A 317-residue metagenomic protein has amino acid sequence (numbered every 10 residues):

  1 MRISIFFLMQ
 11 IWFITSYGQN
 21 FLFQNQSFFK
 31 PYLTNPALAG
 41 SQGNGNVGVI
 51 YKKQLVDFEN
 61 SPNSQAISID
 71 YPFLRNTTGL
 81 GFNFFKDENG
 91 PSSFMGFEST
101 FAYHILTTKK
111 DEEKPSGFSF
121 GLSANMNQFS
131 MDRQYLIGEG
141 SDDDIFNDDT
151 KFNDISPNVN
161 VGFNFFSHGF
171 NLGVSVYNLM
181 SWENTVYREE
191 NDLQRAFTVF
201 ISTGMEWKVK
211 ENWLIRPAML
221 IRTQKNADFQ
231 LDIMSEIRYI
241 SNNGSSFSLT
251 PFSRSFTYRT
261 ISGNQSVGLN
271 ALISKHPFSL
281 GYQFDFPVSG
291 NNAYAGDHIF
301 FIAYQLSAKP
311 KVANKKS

Functional and structural regions predicted by a protein language model:
I3-W12: Sec-dependent N-terminal signal peptides
F13-G18: Sec/Tat signal peptide C-region and signal peptidase I cleavage site
Q19-S317: Subset of outer-membrane beta-barrel
